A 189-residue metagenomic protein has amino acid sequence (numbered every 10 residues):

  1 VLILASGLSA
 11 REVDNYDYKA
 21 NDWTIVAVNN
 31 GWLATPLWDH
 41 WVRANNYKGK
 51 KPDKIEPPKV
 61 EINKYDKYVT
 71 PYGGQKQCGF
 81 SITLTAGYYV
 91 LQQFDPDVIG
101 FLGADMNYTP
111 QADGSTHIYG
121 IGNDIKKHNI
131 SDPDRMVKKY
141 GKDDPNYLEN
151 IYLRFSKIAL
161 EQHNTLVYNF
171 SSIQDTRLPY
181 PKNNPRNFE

Functional and structural regions predicted by a protein language model:
V1-E189: Metal-ion/cofactor- or nucleotide/acyl-coenzyme-handling active-site neighborhoods
